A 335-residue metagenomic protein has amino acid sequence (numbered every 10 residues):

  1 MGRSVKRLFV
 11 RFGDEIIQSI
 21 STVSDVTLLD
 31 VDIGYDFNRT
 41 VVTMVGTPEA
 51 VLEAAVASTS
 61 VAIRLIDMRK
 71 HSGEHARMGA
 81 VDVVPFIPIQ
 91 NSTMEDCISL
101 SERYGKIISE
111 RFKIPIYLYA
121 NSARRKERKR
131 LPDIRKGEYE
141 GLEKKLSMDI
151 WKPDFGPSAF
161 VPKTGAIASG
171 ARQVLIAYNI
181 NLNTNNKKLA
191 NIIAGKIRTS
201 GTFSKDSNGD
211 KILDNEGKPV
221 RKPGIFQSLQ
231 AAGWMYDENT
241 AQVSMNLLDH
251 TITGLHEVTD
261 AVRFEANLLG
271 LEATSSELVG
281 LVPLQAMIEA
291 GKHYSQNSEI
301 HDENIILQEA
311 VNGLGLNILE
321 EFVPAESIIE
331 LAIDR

Functional and structural regions predicted by a protein language model:
M1-R335: Long, contiguous binding/interaction regions
